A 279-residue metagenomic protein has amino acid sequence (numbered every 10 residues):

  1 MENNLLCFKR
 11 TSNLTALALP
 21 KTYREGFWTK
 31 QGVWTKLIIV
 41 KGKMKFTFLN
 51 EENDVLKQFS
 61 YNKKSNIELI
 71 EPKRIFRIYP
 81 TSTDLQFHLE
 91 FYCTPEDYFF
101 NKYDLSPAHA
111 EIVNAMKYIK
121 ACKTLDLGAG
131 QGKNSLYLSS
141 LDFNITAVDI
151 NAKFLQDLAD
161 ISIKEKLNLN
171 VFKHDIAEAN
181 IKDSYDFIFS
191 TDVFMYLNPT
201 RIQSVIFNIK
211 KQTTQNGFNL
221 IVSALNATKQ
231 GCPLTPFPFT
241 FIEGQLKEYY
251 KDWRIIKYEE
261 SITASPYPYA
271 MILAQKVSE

Functional and structural regions predicted by a protein language model:
E2, R24, C93-I119, G130-D183 (+4 more regions): Class I (Rossmann-like) S-adenosyl-L-methionine-dependent methyltransferase catalytic domain, capturing the SAM-binding
N13-Q31: Conserved short histidine dyad/triad with adjacent acidic residue
T35-K45: Short, conserved beta-strand element in jelly-roll/cupin
E52-P72: Short acidic-glycine-tyrosine-enriched beta hairpin
E71-C93: Ligand-binding loop in jelly-roll beta-barrel domains
L127: Conserved beta-strand/loop positions that form the S-adenosyl-L-methionine
F189: A conserved beta-strand element that flanks and buttresses the S-adenosyl-L-methionine
D192-V193: Short catalytic micro-motifs in class I SAM-dependent methyltransferases
